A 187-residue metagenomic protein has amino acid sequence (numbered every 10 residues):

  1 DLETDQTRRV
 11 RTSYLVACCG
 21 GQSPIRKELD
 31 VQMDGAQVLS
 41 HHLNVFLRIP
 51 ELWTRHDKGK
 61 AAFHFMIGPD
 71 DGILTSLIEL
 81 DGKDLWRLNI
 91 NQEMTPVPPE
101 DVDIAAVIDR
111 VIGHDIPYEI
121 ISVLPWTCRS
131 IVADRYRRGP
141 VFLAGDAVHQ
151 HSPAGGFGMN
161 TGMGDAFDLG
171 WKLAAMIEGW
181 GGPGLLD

Functional and structural regions predicted by a protein language model:
D1-D187: Core Rossmann-like FAD-binding/catalytic domain of the broad FAD-dependent monooxygenase superfamily
